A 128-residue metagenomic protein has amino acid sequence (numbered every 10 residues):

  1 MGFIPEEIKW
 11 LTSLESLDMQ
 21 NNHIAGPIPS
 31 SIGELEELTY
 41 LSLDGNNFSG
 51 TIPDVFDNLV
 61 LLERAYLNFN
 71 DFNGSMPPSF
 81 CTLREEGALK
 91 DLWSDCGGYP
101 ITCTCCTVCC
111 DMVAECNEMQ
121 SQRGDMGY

Functional and structural regions predicted by a protein language model:
M1-K9, G97-P100: LRR flanking "cap" motifs
F3-E6, A25-S30, I52-D54, M76-C81: The feature encodes a structural signal of leucine-rich repeats
K9, S16-H23: Alpha-helical adaptor scaffolds
K9-L14, G33-L38, D57-L62, T82-G87: Leucine-rich repeat
M19-N22, L43-N46, N70: Consensus "Asn ladder" position of solenoid repeat domains
I24, E34, F48, N58 (+1 more regions): A generic "binding-loop/recognition-motif" signal
L59-C116: Leucine-rich repeat domain C-terminal region
S121-Y128: Extracellular/cell-surface secretome signature
